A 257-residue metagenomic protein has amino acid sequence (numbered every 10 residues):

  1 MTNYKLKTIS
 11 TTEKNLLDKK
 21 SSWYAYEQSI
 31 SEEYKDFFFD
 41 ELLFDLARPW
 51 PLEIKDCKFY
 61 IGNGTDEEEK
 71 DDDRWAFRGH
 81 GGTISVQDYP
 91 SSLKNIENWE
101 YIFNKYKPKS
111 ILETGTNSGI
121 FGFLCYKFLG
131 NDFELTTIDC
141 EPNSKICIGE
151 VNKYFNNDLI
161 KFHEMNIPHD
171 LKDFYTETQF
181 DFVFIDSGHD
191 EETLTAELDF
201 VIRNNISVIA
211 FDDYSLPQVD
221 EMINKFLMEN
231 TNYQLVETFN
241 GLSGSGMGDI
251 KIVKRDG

Functional and structural regions predicted by a protein language model:
M1-V86: Rossmann-like AdoMet
G82-G257: S-adenosylmethionine/decaboxylated-SAM
